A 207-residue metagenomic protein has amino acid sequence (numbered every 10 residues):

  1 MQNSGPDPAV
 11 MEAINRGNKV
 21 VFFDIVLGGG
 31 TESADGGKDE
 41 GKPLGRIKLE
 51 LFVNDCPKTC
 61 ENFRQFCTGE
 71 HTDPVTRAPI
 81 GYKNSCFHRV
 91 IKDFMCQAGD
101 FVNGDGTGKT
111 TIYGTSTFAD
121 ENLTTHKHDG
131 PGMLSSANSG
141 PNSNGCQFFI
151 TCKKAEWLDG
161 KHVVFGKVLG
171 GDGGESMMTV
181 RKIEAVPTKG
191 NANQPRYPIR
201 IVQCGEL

Functional and structural regions predicted by a protein language model:
M1-L207: Cyclophilin-like peptidyl-prolyl cis-trans isomerases
